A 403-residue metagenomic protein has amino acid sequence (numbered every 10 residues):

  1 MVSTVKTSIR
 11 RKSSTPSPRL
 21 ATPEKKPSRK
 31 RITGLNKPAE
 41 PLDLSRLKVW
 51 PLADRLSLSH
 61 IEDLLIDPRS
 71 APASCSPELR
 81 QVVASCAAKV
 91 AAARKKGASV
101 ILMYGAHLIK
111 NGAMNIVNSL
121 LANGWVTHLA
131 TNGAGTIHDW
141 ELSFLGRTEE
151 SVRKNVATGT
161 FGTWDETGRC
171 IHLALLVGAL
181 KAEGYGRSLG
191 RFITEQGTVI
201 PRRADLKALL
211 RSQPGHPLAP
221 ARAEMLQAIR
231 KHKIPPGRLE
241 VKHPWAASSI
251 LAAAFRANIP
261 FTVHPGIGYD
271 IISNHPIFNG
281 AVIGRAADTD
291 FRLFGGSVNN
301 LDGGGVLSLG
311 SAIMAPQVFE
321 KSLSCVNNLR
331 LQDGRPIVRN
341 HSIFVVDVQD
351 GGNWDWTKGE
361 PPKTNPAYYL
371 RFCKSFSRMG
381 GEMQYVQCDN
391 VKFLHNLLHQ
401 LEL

Functional and structural regions predicted by a protein language model:
R10-K12, S17, T22, L293-S297 (+2 more regions): C-terminal functional extensions of proteins
K26-L120, V126: N-terminal glycine-/serine-/threonine-rich phosphate-binding loop
A84-S99, A253-A257, G296-G303: Glycine-rich phosphate/diphosphate-binding loops that line cofactor/substrate pockets in enzymes
N111-A113, N118-A174, W245: Active-site histidine-anchored catalytic micro-motif
A134-D139, Y269-I271, A315, D350-G352: Short gly/pro/ser/thr-enriched loop/turn and capping motifs at secondary-structure boundaries
S151-A257, T262-V263: Ligand-binding beta-strand-loop-alpha-helix segment within the catalytic cores of soluble metabolic enzymes
V263-G305, Q317-E320: Conserved mixed alpha/beta catalytic, RNA-binding, or beta-rich assembly cores of soluble enzyme, regulatory
